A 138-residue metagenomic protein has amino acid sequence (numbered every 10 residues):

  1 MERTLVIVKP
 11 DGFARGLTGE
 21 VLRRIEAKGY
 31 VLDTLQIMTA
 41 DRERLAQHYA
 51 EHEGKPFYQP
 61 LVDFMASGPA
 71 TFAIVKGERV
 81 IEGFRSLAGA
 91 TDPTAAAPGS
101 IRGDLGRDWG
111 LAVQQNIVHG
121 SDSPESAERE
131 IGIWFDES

Functional and structural regions predicted by a protein language model:
M1-S138: Non-catalytic terminal and connector segments of soluble metabolic enzymes
